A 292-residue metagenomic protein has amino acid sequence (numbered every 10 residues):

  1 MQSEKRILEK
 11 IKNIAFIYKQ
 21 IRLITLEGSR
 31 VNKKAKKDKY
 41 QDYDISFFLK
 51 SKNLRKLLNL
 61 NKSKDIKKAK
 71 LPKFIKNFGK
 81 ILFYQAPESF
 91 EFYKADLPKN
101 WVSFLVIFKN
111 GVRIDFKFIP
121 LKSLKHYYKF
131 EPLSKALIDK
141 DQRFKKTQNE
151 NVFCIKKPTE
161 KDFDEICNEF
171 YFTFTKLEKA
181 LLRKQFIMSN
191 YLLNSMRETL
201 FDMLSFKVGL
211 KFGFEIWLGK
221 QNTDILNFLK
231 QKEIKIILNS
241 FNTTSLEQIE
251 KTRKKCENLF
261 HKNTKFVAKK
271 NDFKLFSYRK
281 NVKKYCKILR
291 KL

Functional and structural regions predicted by a protein language model:
M1-R22, E27-Y40, S46-F116: Metal-dependent nucleotidyltransferase catalytic core
R6, A69-R183, M188, S195: Conserved NTP/Mg2+-binding pocket subregion across the NTase superfamily
E9, K52, K56, K67 (+8 more regions): Polar/charged alpha-helical tracts
V31-N32, K52, L121-S123, L210-K211: Short, solvent-exposed loop/turn segments at secondary-structure junctions
K36-K39, Y128-K129, L218: Short aromatic-enriched loop/helix-cap "lid" or pocket-rim segments at secondary-structure transitions that line
Q41, S51, D65, P132-S134 (+1 more regions): Short, charged/polar low-complexity linear motifs in solvent-exposed/disordered segments
S51-R55, S134-K135, Q142-T147, G209 (+1 more regions): Short, surface-exposed, polar/charged, turn-prone segments marking secondary-structure boundaries
C154-L292: Conserved nucleotidyltransferase catalytic core and NTase-mimicking acidic/glycine-rich helix/loop elements in nucleic
